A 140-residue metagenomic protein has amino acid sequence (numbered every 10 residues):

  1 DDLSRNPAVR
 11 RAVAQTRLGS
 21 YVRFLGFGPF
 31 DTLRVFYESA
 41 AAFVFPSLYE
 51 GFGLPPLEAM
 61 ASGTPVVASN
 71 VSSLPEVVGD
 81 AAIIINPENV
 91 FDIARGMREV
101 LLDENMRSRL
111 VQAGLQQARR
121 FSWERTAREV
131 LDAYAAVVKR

Functional and structural regions predicted by a protein language model:
D1-R140: Carbohydrate transferase catalytic cores enriched for Leloir-type hexosyltransferases
